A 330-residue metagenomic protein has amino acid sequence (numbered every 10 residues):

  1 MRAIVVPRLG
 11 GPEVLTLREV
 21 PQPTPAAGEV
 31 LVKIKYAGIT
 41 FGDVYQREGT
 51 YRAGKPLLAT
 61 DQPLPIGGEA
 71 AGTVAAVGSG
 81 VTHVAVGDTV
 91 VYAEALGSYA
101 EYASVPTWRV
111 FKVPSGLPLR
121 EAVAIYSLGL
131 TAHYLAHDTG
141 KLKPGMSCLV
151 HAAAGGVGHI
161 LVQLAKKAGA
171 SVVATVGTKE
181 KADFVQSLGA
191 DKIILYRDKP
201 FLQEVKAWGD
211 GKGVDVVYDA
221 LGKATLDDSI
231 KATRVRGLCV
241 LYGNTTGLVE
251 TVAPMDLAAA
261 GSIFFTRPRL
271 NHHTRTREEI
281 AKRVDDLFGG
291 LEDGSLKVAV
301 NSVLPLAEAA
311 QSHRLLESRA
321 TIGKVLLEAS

Functional and structural regions predicted by a protein language model:
P21-I39, Y51-G97: Glycine-rich beta-strand-centered segment in the early N-terminal region that forms part of a ligand/cofactor-binding
Y45, P56-E69, A76, T89-A154: NAD(P)H dinucleotide-binding glycine-rich loop of Rossmann-like/cofactor-binding domains, especially the beta1-alpha1
A85, V123-K199: Mid-domain Rossmann-like dinucleotide-binding core that forms the NAD(H)/NADP(H) cofactor-binding site
T89, S147, S171, G237-L238 (+1 more regions): Short glycine-centered segments of the SAM/dcSAM-binding site in methyltransferase folds
V176-K179, V185, A224-S295, A329-S330: Glycine-rich phosphate-binding loop and adjacent beta-alpha segment of Rossmann(oid) nucleotide-cofactor-binding
F201-G211: Short amphipathic alpha-helix with an adjacent loop that forms part of the alpha/beta core around
F288, S295-V303, A310-S330: C-terminal capping/lid region of NAD(P)-dependent oxidoreductase domains
